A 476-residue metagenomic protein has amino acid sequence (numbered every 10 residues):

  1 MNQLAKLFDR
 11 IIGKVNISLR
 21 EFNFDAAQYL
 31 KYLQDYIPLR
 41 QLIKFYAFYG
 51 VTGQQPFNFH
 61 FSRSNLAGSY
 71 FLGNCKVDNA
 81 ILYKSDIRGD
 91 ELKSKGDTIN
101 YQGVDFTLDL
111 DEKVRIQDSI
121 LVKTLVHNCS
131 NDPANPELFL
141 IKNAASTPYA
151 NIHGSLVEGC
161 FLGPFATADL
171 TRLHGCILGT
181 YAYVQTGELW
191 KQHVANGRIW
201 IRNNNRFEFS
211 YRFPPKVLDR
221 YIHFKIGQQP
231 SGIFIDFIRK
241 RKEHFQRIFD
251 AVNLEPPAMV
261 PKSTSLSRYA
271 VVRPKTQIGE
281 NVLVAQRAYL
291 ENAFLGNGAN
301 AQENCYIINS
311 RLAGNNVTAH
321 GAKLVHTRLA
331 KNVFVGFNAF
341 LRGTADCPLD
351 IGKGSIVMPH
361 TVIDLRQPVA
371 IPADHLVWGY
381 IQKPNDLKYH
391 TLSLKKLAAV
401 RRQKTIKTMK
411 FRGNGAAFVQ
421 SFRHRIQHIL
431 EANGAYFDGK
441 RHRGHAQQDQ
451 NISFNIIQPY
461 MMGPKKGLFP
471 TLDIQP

Functional and structural regions predicted by a protein language model:
N2-L19, L30, D35-G53: Extended low-complexity, polyampholyte segments enriched in Ser/Thr/Pro and acidic residues
D9-K31, D86-I141, P148, I152-V157 (+2 more regions): Glycine-rich hexapeptide-repeat left-handed beta-helix
I43-K44, Y49-A67, F71-L72, K76-I81 (+3 more regions): Extracellular beta-rich repeat passengers
Y46-A47, Q55-F61, K240, H244-L266 (+1 more regions): Eukaryote-specific, low-hydrophobicity, charge-rich regions
G73, E112, L254-P256, R268 (+3 more regions): Short, conserved secondary-structure segments in the cores of folded domains
P261-N292, G296-G298, Q302-E303: Beta-propeller domains
Q447, I452, P464-G467, T471-P476: Transmembrane alpha-helical segments and their membrane-interface loop/helix boundaries that make up the transmembrane
